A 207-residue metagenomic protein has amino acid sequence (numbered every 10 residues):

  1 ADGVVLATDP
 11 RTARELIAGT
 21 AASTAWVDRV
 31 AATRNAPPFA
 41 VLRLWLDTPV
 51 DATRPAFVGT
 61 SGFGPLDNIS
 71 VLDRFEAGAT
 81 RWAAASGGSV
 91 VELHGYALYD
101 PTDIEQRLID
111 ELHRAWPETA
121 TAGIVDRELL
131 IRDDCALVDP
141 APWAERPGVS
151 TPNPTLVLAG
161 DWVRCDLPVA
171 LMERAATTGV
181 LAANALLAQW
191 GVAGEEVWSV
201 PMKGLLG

Functional and structural regions predicted by a protein language model:
A1-V91, Y96-T102, A115, V200: Mid-domain catalytic core of redox enzymes that form a hydrophobic substrate pocket/lid adjacent to a catalytic redox
V5, L44, L112, L156 (+2 more regions): Hydrophobic, well-ordered secondary-structure elements that form the walls of internal hydrophobic environments
R11, Q106, T177-L181: A structural signal for well-ordered alpha-helical segments within the folded catalytic domains of diverse enzymes
E15-I17, D126, P168: Short glycine-/acidic-enriched loop or helix-start segments at secondary-structure transitions that form or flank
R81-A85, R132-L167: FAD-binding beta-loop-beta segment adjacent to the flavin cofactor pocket
S89-D139, T155, A185: FAD-dependent oxidoreductase catalytic-site/capping-region signature
V163-L186, W190: A conserved FAD-binding loop/helix module that cradles the flavin
A185-G207: Active-site-proximal substrate-binding core of FAD-dependent oxidoreductases
